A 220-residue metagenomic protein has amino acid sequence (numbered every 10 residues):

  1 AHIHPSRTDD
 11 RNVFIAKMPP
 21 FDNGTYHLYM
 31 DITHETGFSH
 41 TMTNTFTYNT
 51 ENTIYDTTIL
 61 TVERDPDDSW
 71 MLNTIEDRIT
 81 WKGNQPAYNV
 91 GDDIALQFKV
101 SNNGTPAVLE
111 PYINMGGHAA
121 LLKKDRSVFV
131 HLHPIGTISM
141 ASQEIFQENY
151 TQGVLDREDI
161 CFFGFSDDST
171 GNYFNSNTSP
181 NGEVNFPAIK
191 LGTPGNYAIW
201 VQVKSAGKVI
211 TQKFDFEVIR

Functional and structural regions predicted by a protein language model:
A1-R220: N-terminal soluble domains immediately following signal/targeting peptides that reside in extracytoplasmic
